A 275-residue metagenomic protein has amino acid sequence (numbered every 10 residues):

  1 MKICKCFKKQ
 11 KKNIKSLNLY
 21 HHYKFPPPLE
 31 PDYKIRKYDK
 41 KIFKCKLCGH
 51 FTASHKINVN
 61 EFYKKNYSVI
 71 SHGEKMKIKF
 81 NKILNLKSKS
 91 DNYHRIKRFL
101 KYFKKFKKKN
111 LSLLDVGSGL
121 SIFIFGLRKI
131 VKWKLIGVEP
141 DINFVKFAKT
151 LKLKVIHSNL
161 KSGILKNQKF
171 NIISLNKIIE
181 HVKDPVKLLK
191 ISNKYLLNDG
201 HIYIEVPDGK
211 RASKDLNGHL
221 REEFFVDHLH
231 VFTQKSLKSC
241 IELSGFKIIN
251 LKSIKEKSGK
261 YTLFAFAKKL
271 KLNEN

Functional and structural regions predicted by a protein language model:
M1-Q168, I172-N176, V186-L189, S253 (+2 more regions): Conserved N-terminal segment of class I S-adenosyl-L-methionine
K5-I14, Q234-K252: A SAM-dependent methyltransferase catalytic signature shared across enzymes that methylate proteins
Y20-P28, I204-H230, K235-C240: Short, glycine-/aromatic-enriched active-site segment of Class I SAM-dependent methyltransferases
L135, I202-I204: Hydrophobic/aromatic residues located in beta-strands of well-ordered beta-sheets within soluble catalytic
K177-H181: A short His-aromatic
K183-K187, K214: Short N-terminal helix/helix-N-cap motif within the alpha/beta-hydrolase-1
V186-H201: A short glycine-rich, Lys/Arg-flanked "PGG" loop and its adjoining helix->strand segment in the class I
D208-K210, K255-S258: Short beta-strand->alpha-helix junction loop in the catalytic core of nucleotide-activated group-transfer enzymes
